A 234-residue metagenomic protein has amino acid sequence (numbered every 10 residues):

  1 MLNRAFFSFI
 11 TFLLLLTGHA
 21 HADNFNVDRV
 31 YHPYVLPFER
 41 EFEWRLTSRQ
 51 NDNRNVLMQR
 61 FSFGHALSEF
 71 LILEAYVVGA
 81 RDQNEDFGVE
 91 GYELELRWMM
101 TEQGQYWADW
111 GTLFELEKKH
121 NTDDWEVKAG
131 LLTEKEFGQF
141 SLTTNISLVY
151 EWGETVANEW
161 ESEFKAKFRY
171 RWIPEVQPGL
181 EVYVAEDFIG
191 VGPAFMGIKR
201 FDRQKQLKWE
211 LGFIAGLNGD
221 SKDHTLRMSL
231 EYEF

Functional and structural regions predicted by a protein language model:
M1-V27: Cleavable N-terminal export/targeting peptides
H21-F234: Transmembrane beta-barrel domains of Gram-negative outer membranes and organellar outer membranes
